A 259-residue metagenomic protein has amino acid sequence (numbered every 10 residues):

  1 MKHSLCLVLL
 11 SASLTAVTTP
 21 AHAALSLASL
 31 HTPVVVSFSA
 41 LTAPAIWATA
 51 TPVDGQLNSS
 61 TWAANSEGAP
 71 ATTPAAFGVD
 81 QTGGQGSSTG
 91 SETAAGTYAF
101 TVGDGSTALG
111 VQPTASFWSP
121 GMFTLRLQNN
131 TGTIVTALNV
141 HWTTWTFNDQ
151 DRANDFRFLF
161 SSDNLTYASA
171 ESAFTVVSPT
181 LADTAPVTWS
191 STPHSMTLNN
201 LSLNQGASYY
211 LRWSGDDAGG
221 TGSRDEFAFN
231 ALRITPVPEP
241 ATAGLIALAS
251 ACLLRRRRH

Functional and structural regions predicted by a protein language model:
M1-V8, H259: Bacterial N-terminal signal peptides that target proteins for export
L7-A16: Bacterial N-terminal signal peptides
T18-A23: Sec/Tat signal peptide C-region and signal peptidase I cleavage site
A24-Q85: Extracellular carbohydrate-recognition regions
L25-S26, L30, V35-V36, W118 (+3 more regions): Terminal, low-complexity interaction segments
S60-T133: Surface-exposed, low-complexity/disordered Ser/Thr/Gly/Pro/Asn-rich loops and linkers
Q150-R157: Short coil-to-beta strand junction motifs in C2/discoidin
E239-R255: A short, hydrophobic C-terminal helix/tail in secreted or cell-surface proteins
